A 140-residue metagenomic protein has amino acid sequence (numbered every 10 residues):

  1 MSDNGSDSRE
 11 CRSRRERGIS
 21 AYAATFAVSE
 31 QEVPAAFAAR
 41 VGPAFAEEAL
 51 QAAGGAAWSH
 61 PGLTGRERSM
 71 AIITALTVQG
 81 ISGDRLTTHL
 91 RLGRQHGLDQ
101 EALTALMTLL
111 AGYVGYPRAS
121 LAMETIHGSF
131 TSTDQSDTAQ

Functional and structural regions predicted by a protein language model:
M1-G65, A119-Q140: Acidic, glycine/proline-rich low-complexity segments that act as flexible tails and inter-domain linkers
E16, E48-A52, S69, D84-T88 (+1 more regions): A generic alpha-helix surface/boundary motif
G55-W58, T87-R94, M107-A111: Amphipathic alpha-helical segments within well-ordered protein domains
P61-E67, G97-E101: Structural motif
G62-L63, Q79-D84, Y116-R118: Short helix-coil transition sites and intra-membrane helix breaks within transmembrane domains of multi-pass
E67-L76, L86, L106-L110: Short, structured motif recognition centered on aromatic/hydrophobic residues
S69, V114-S120: Substrate/cofactor-recognition hotspot
S82-A102, A119-F130: Extended intrinsically disordered, low-complexity coil regions enriched in Ser, Thr, Gly, Ala and often Pro
